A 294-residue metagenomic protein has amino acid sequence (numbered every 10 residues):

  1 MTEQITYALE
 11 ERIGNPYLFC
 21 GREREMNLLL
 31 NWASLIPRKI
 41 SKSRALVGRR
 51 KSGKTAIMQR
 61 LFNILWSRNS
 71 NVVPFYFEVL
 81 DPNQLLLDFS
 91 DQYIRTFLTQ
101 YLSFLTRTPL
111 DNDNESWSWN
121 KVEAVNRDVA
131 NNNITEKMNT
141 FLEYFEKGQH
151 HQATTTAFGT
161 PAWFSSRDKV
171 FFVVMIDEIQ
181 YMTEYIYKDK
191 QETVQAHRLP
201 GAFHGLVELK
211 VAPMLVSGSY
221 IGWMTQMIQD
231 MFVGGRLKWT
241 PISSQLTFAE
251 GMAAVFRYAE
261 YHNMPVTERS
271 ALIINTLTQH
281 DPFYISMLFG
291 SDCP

Functional and structural regions predicted by a protein language model:
M1-K51, A56-S67: Walker A/P-loop-proximal flanking segment of P-loop NTPase domains
M1-Q4, E10-N15, M26, I64 (+5 more regions): The catalytic "switch" region of P-loop NTPases
F19, K147, H151, T193 (+1 more regions): Conserved phosphate/pyrophosphate-binding and hydrolysis machinery centered on Walker-type P-loop NTPases, extending
R22, H280-D281: Short loop-to-helix capping motifs
A33, F158-A162, F203-H204: Hydrophobic core positions within the conserved protein kinase catalytic domain
K42-A45, R49-D189: P-loop NTPase nucleotide-binding core
T55, Q59, L87, D91 (+7 more regions): Non-catalytic, well-ordered alpha-helical scaffold segments
